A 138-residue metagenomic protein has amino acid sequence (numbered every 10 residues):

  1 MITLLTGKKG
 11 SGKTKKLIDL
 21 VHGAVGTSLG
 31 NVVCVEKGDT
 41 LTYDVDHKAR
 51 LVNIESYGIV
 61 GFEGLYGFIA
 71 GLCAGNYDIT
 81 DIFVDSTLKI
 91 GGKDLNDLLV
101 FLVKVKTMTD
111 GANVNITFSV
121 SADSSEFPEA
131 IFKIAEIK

Functional and structural regions predicted by a protein language model:
M1-G71, E126-A130: Conserved P-loop
T3-L5, V32, I79-V84, I116: Generic beta-sheet signal
D81-K138: Replace "adjacent to P-loop NTPase cores in ATP/GTP-dependent enzymes" with "adjacent to NTP-binding cores
